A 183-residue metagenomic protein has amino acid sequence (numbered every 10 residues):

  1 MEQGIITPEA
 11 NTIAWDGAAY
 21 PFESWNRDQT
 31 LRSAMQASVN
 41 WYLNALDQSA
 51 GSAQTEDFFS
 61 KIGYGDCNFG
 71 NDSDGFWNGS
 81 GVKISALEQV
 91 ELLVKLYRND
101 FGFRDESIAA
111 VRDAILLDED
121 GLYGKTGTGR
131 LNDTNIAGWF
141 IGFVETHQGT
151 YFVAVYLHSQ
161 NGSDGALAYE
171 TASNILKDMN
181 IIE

Functional and structural regions predicted by a protein language model:
M1-I13, A34, V153: Active-site SXXK
P8-A14, L46-D47, C67-S73, D100-I108: Surface-exposed patches in mature extracellular/periplasmic domains of secreted proteins
A10, S85-E88, A137-W139, G149: Envelope-exposed proteins and targeting segments
N11-S24, S33: Acidic helix-start/capping segments at beta-turn-to-alpha-helix junctions
A19-Y20, N40-Y42, G65-D66, S73-K83 (+3 more regions): Solvent-exposed loop/turn segments at secondary-structure junctions within structured extracellular/periplasmic domains
E23-R27, L31, L43-V94: Mid-domain, small-residue-enriched loop/turn segments at the edges of structured enzyme/sensor domains
S33-M35, Y42-A45, D66-N68, G142 (+1 more regions): Structural recognition of the beta-strand scaffold that forms the well-ordered cores of secreted hydrolase catalytic
Q48-G51, V94-E183: Structured C-terminal helix/loop/strand segments within mature extracytoplasmic catalytic/sensor domains
